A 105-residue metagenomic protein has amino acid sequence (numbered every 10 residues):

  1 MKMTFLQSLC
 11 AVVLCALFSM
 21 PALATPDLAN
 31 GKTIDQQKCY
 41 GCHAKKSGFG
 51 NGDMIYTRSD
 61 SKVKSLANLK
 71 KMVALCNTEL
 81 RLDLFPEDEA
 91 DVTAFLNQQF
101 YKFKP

Functional and structural regions predicted by a protein language model:
M1-C10: Bacterial N-terminal signal peptides that target proteins for export
L9-S19: Bacterial N-terminal signal peptides
S19-I34, R81: Electrostatic cytochrome c docking/interface patches
L28-K32, Y40-A74: Gly/Gly-Pro-rich "capping" loops immediately C-terminal to redox-active cysteine motifs in periplasmic/lumenal
Q36, A44, T78, N97-Y101: Residues at helix-coil transition
Q36, L66-A74, E89-T93, N97: An amphipathic alpha-helix signature
S61, N77-L80, P86: Long, charged/polar, soluble alpha-helical segments
L82-P105: C-terminal capping alpha-helices of c-type cytochrome domains
